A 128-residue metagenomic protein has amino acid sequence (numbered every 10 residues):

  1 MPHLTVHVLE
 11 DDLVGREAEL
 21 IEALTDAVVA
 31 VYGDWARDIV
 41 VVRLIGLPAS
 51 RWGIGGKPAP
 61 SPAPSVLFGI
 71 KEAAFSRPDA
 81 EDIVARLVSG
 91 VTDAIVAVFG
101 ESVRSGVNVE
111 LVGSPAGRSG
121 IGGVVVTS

Functional and structural regions predicted by a protein language model:
M1-S128: A domain-level signal for the structural core that forms small-molecule/cofactor-binding pockets and catalytic centers
